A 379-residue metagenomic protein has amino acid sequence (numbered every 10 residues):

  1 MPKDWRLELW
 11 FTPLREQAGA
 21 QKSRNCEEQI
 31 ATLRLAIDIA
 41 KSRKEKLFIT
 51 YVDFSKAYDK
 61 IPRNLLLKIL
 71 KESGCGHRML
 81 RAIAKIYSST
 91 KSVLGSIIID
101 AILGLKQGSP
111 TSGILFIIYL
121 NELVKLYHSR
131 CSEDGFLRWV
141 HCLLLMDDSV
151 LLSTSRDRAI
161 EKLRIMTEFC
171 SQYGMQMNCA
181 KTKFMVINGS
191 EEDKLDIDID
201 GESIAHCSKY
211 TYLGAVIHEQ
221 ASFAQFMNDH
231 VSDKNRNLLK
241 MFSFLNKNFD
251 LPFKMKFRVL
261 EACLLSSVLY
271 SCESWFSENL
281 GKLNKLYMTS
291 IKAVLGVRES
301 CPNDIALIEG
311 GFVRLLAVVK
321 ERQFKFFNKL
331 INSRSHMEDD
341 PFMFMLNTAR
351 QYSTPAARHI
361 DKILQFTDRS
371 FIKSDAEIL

Functional and structural regions predicted by a protein language model:
M1-I114, I118: Conserved pre-catalytic core of RNA-dependent polymerases
M1-W5, L33, A40, D53 (+15 more regions): Mobile genetic element proteins and their domesticated derivatives, centered on retroelements and DNA transposons
P2-R15, L115-V150: Active-site palm subdomain of RNA-directed nucleic acid polymerases
K56-S73, C142-Q172, N188-E191, E219-F223: Catalytic palm subdomain of template-directed nucleic-acid polymerases, centered on the conserved carboxylate motif
T90-V93, K183-K194, G310-R314: Short, conserved secondary-structure transition motifs
Q176-S208: Short, conserved micro-motifs composed of acidic
G201-W275, M337: Basic, alpha-helical interaction scaffolds
Y287, R298-L379: Extended C-terminal regions of large enzymes
